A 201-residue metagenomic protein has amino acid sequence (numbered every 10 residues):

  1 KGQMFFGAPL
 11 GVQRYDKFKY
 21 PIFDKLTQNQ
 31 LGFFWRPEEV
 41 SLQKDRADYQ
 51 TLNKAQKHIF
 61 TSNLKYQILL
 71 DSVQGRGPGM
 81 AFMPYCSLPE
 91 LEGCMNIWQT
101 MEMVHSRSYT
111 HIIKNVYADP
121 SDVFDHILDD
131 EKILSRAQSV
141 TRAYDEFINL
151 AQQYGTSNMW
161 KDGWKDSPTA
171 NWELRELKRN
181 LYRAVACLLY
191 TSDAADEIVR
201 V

Functional and structural regions predicted by a protein language model:
K1-E90, A118-K178: Terminal targeting/low-complexity segments that flank the catalytic cores of oxidoreductases
E90-N96: Long, structured ligand/cofactor-binding scaffold of large enzymes
N96-D129: Carboxylate/His-rich catalytic cores and anion/metal-binding grooves
C187: Active-site-adjacent "gating/activation" loops or surface patches in catalytic cores
Y190-E197: Conserved small/polar residues in nucleotide/adenosyl-binding loops
V201: Cytosolic catalytic cores of cyclic-nucleotide second-messenger enzymes
